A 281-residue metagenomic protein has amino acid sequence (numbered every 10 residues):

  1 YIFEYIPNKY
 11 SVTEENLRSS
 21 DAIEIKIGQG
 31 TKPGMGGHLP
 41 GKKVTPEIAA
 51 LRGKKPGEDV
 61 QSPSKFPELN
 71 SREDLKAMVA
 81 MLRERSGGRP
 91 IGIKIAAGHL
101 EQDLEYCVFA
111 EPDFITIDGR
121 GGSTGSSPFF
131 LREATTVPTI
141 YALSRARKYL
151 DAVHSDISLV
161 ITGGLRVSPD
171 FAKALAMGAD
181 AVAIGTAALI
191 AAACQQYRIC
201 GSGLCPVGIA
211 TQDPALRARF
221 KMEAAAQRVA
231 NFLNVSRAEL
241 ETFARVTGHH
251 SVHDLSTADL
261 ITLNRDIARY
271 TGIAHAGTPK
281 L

Functional and structural regions predicted by a protein language model:
Y1-M81, R85-G92, A96-V108: Active-site-facing alpha/beta catalytic cores
E4-D21, Y141-Y149, V207-R219, P279-L281: Short, basic, helix/turn surface patches
N8, G30, G53, A80 (+7 more regions): Generic secondary-structure signature for well-ordered alpha-helical cores
E14-K32, L150-V153, I157-T162, R166 (+2 more regions): Electropositive, surface-exposed helix/loop patches at the edges of structured domains that serve as adaptable
G36, T45-L51, G57-E58, P63-F66 (+8 more regions): Generic secondary-structure boundary/loop-capping signal
A49, G53-P56, S71, C205 (+4 more regions): Short capping/connector residues at structural and topological boundaries
Q61-R217: Glycine-rich phosphate/ribose-binding loops and adjacent secondary-structure elements that form binding surfaces
A193, F220-L281: C-terminal extensions of enzymes
